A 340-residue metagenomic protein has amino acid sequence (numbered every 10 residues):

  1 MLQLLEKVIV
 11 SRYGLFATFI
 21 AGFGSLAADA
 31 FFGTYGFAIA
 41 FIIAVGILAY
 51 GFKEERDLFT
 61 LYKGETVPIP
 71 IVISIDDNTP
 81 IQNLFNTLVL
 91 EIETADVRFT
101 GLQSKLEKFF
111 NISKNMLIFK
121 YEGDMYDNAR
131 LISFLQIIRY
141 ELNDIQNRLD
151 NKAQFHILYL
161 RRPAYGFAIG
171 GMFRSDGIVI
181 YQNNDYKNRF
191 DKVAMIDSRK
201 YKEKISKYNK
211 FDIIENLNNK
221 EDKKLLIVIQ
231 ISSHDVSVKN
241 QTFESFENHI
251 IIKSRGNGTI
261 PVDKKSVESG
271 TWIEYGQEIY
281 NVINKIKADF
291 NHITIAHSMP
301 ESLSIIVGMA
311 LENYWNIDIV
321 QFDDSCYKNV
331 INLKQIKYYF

Functional and structural regions predicted by a protein language model:
M1-Q154, A168-A296, E301-F340: Long, low-complexity, Lys/Arg-enriched
R161-A164, E301: Long, non-globular targeting/processing and low-complexity regions
